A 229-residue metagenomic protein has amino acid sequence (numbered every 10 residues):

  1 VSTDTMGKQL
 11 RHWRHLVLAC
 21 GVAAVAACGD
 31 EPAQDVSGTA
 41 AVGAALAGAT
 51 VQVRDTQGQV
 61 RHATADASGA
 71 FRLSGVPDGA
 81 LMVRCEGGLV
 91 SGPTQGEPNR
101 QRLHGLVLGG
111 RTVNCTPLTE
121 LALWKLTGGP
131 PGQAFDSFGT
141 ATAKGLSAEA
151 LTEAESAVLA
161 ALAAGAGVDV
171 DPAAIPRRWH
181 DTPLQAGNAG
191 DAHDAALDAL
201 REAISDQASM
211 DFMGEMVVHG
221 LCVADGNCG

Functional and structural regions predicted by a protein language model:
S2-T3, T116: Low-complexity intrinsically disordered segments
T3-V17: Bacterial N-terminal signal peptides that target proteins for export
A24-A27: C-terminal motif of bacterial Sec signal peptides marking the signal peptidase cleavage site
G29-G229: Feature for extracytoplasmic/surface-facing segments of secreted or surface-associated proteins, emphasizing
